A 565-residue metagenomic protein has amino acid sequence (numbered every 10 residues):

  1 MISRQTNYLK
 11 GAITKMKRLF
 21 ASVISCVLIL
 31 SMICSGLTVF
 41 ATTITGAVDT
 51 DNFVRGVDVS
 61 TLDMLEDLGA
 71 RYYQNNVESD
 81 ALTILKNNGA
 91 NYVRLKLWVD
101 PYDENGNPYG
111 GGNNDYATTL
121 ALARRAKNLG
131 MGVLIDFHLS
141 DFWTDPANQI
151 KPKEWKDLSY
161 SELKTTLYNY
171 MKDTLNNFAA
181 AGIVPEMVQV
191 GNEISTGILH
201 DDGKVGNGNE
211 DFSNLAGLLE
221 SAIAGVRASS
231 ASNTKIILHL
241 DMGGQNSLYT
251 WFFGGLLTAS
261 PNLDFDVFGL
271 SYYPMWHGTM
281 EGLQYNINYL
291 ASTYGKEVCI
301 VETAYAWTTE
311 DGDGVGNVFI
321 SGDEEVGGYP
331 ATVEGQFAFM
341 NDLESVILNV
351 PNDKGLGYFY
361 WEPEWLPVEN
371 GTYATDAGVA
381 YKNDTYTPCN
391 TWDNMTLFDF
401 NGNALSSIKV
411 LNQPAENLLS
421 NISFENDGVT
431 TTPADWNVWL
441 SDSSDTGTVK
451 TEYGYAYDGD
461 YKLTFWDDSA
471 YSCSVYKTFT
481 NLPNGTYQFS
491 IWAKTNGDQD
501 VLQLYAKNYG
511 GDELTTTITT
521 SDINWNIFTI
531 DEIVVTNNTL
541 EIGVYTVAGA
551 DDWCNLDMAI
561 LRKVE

Functional and structural regions predicted by a protein language model:
G46-V59, A415-S443: Extracellular carbohydrate-recognition regions
V57, R124, I135, F424 (+3 more regions): Extra-cytoplasmic beta-strand recognition segments
D80, D211, N426-K462: Extracellular glycan-recognition surfaces and repeat-rich motifs
A81-L82, A228-K235, S247-E325, T332-G335 (+2 more regions): Glycoside hydrolase catalytic-domain groove-lining segments
I84-K235, D241: Substrate-binding cleft and catalytic face of glycoside hydrolase catalytic domains, especially the flexible beta-alpha
Y289, T308-F339, V346, V350-K354 (+1 more regions): Aromatic-rich peripheral "rim/lid" segments of glycoside hydrolase catalytic domains that contact and position glycan
Y509-T539, G549: Extracellular carbohydrate recognition and processing domains and analogous Trp-centered ligand-binding platforms
V547-K563: Extracellular carbohydrate recognition
